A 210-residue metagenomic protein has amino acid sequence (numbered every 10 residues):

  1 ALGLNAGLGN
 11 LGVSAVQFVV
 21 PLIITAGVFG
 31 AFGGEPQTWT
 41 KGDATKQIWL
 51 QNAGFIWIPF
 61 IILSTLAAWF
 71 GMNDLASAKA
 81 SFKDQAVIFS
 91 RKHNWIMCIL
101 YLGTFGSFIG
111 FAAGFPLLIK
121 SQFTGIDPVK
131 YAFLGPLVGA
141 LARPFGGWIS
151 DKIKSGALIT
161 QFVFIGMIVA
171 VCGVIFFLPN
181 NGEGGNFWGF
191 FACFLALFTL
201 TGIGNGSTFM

Functional and structural regions predicted by a protein language model:
A1-V28: Glycine-rich segments within core transmembrane alpha-helices of 12-TM secondary carriers
V19-F32, I119-K120, I149-S150: Interfacial helix-cap and linker-helix signal at transmembrane-aqueous boundaries of multi-pass secondary transporters
T25, I58-A78: C-terminal membrane-cytosol helix-exit motif in multi-pass small-molecule transporters
T25-I58: A membrane-interface helix-boundary motif in multi-pass transporters
N73-C98: Juxtamembrane intracellular "pre-TM" segments in multi-pass secondary transporters
K92-P144, F209: Extracytoplasmic gate region of multi-pass secondary transporters
A142-S155: Helix-to-loop junctions at the C-terminal end of transmembrane segments in multipass secondary transporters
G156-F209: C-terminal transmembrane helical hairpin of 12-TM major facilitator-type secondary transporters
